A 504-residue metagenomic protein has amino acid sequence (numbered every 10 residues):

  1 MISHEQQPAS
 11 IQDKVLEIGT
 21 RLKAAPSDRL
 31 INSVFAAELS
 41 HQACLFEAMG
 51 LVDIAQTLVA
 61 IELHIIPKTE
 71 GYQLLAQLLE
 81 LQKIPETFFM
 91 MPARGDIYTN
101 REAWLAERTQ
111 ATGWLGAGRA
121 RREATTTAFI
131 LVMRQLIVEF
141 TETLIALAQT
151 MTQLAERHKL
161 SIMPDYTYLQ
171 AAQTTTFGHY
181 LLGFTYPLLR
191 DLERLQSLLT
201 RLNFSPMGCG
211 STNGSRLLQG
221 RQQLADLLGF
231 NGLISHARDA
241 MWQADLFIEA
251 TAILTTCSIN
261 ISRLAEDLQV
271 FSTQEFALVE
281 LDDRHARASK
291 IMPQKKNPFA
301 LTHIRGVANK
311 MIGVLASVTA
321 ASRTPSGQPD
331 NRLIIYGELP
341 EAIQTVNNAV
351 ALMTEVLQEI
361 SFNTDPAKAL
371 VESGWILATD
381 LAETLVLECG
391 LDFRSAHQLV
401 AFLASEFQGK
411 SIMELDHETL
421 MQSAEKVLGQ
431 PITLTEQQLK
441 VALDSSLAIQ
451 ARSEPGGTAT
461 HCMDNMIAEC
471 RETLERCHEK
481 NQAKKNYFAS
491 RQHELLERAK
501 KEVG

Functional and structural regions predicted by a protein language model:
I2-G214, Q219-R221, R287-A288, F299-L301 (+2 more regions): A helix-coil-helix interface module used to build multimeric assemblies and to scaffold catalytic/cofactor sites
I2-V52, A111, M292-G504: Glycine-rich cofactor/substrate-binding loops
Q56, A60, Q77-L81, W104 (+16 more regions): Generic, well-ordered alpha-helical scaffold segments in large soluble proteins
I65-I66, F276-A277, L391: Conserved hydrophobic residue
T69-E70, P164, I234, R394-S395 (+1 more regions): A generic structural-conservation signal
P85, T109, M151, A155-H158 (+14 more regions): Leucine-rich amphipathic alpha-helices with coiled-coil/heptad-repeat character
R121, I234-R238, A382: A structural signal for small-residue-enriched, beta-sheet-centric alpha/beta enzyme cores and oligomeric scaffold folds
I130-I145, E156, Q170-A349, Q450-G457: Charged, flexible cofactor/metal-binding loops and thiol motifs
